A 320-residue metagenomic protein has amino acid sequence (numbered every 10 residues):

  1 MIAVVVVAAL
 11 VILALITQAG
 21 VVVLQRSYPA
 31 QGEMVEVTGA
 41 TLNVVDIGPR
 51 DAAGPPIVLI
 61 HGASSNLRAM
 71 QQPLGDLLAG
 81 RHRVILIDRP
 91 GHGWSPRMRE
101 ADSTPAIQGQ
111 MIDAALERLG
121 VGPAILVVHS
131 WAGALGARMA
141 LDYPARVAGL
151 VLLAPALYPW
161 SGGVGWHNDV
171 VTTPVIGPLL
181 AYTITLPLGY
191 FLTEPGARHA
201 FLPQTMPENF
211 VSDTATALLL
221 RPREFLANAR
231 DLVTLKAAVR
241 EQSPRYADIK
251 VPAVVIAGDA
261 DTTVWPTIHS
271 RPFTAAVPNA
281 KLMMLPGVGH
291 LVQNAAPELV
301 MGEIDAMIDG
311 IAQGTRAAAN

Functional and structural regions predicted by a protein language model:
M1-P55, G80-H82, G122, D309-N320: Alpha/beta-hydrolase fold catalytic core
V23-L24, V164-G165, T185-D248: Conserved alpha/beta-hydrolase catalytic His-Asp/Glu region
V45-D51, L86-W131, G163, G302: Active-site loop/oxyanion-hole signature of alpha/beta-hydrolase fold enzymes
I47-W94: Conserved HGGG/HGGXW glycine-rich cap/lid loop of the alpha/beta-hydrolase fold
G133-P144, L150: Short glycine-enriched nucleophile-adjacent loop and the immediately C-terminal alpha-helix near the catalytic center
L141, L150-A181: Flexible "cap/lid" loop of the alpha/beta hydrolase fold
V254-V288: Conserved loop-alpha-helix segment in the C-terminal half of the alpha/beta-hydrolase fold that carries the catalytic
A280-N320: Catalytic active-site module of serine/aspartate enzymes centered on a nucleophile-bearing elbow/loop
